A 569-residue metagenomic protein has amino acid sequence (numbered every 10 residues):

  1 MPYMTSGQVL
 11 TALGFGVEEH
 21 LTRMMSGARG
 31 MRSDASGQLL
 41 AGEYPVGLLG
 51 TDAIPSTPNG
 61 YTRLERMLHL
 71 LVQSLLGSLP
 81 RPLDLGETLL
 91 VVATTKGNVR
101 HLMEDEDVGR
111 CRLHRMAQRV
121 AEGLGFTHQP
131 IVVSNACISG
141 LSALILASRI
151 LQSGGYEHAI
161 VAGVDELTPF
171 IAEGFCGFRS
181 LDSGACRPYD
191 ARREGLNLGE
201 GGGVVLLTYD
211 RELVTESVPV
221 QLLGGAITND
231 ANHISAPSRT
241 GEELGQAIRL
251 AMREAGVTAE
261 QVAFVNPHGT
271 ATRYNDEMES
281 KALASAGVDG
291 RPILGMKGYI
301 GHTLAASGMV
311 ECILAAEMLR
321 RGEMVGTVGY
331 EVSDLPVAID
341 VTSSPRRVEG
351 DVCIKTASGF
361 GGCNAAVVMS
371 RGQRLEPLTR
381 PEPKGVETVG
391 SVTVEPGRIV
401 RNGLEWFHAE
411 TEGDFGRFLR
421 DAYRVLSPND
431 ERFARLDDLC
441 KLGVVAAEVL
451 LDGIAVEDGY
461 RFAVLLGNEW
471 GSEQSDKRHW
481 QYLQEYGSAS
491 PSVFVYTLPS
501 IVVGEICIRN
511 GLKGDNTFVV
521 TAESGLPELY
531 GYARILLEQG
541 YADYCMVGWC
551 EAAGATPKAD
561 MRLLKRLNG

Functional and structural regions predicted by a protein language model:
M1-P130, N135, R149-Q152, T168 (+5 more regions): Conserved "HGTGT" condensation-loop signature of ketosynthase/thiolase-family condensing enzymes that catalyze
G140: Short conserved active-site loop signatures built around small residues
A143-L144, L206: Active-site alpha-helical elements of protease catalytic centers
L146-R149, Y156: Aromatic- and glycine-enriched pocket-lining scaffold segments that form the walls of small-molecule binding clefts
H158-A162: Short, well-structured beta-strand segments enriched in hydrophobic/aromatic residues within extracellular or lumenal
